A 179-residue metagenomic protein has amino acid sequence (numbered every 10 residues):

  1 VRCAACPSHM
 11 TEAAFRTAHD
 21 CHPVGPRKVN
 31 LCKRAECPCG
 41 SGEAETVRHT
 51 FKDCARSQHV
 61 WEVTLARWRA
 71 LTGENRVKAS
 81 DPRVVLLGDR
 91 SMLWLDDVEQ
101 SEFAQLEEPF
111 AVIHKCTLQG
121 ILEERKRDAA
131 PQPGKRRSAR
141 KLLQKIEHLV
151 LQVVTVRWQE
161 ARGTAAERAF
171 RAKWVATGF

Functional and structural regions predicted by a protein language model:
V1-F179: Family-specific functional microsites
